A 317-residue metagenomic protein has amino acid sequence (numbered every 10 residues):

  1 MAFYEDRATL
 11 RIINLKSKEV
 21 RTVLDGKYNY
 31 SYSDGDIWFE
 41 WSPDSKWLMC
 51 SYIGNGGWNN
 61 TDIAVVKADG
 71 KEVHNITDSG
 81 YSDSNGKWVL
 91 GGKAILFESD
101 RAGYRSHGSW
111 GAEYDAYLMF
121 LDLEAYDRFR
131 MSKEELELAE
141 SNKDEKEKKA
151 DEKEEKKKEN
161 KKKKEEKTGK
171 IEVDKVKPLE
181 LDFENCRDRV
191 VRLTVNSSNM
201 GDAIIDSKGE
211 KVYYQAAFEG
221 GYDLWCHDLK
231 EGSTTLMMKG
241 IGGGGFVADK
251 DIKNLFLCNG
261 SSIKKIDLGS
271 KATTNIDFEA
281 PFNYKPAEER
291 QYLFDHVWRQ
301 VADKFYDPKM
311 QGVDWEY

Functional and structural regions predicted by a protein language model:
M1, E5, F39-W47, G86-A94 (+2 more regions): Blade-terminus and WD-like Trp-Asp/Gly-His loop motifs, strongest in beta-propeller folds
A2-S17, T22-D34, K46, S51-A64 (+6 more regions): A flexible loop/linker signature enriched in serine peptidases of the S9 family
L15-K18, K67-K71, D122, L229-K230 (+1 more regions): Short loop/turn segments that connect beta-strands within beta-propeller blades
I37, H74-K87, T194-G201, S233-A248: Conserved blade-ending motifs and adjacent loop-strand segments that build the rim/top face of beta-propeller domains
K161, V191-R192, Y214-Y317: Intrinsically disordered, Ser/Thr/Pro/Gly-rich linkers and terminal tails that flank and connect PDZ domains
L179-S197: A short helix->beta-strand "capping" segment at the edge of beta-propeller domains
T194-A217: Beta-strand-rich domains and repeat architectures in extracellular enzymes and scaffolds, especially beta-propellers
